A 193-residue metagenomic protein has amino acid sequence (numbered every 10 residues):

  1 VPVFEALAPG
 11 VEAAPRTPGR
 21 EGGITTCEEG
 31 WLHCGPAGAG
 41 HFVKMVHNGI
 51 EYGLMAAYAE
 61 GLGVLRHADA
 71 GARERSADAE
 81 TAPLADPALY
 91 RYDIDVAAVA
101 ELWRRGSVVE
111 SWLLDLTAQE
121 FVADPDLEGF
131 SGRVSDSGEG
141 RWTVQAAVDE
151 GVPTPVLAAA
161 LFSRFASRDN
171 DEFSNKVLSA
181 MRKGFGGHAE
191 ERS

Functional and structural regions predicted by a protein language model:
V1-L7: Conserved core segment of the aminotransferase class I/II
E12, P18-W31, P36-H188: Helical "substrate-binding/catalytic lid" subdomain of Rossmann-like NAD(P)-dependent dehydrogenases/reductases
